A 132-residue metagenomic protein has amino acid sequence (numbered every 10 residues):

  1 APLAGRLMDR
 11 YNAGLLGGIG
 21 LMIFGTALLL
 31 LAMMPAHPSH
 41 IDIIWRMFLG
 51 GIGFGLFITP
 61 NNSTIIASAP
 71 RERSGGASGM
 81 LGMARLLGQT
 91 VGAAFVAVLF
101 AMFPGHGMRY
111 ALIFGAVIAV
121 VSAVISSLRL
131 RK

Functional and structural regions predicted by a protein language model:
A1-K132: C-terminal module of multi-pass small-molecule transporters
